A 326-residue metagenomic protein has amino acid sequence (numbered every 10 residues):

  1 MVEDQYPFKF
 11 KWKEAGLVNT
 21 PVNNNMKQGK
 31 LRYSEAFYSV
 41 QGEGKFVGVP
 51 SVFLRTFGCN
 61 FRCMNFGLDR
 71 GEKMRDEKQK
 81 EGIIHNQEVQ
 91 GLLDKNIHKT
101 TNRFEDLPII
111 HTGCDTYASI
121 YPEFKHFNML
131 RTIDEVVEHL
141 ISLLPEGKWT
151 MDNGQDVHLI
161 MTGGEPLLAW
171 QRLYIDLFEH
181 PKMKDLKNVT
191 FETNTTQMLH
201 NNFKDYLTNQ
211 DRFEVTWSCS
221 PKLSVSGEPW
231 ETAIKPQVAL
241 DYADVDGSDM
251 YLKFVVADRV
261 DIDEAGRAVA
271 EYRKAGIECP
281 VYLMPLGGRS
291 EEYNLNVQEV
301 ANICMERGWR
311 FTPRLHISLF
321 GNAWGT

Functional and structural regions predicted by a protein language model:
D4-N19, N24-K27, L31, N65-F213: Conserved Radical SAM active-site core
G29, P50-V52, I110, V215 (+2 more regions): A generic secondary-structure signal marking the coil-to-beta-strand transition
R32-E35, V52-R55, M161: Short, hydrophobic/glycine-enriched beta-strand segments
E35-F37, Q41-S51: S-adenosyl-L-methionine
G44-V47, C63-L68, W324: Short, glycine/acidic-enriched capping/hinge loops at junctions between secondary-structure elements
V47-V52, T56-F61: Conserved N-terminal beta1-alpha1 strand-loop-helix module at the mouth
V137, I141-H158, P166-T326: Conserved AdoMet/S-adenosylmethionine-binding subsite of the radical SAM
